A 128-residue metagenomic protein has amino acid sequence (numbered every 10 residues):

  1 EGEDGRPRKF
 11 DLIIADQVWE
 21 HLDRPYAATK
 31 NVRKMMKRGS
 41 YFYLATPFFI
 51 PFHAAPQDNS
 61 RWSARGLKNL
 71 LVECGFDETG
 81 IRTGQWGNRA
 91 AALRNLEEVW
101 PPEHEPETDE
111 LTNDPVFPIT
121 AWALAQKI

Functional and structural regions predicted by a protein language model:
E1-H53, R65-K68, A125-Q126: Conserved SAM-binding loop
K9, E73-E78, K127-I128: A general secondary-structure boundary signal
H21, P25, S60, D114-P118: Aromatic-acidic/polar surface patches that form glycan- and anion
Y41-F42, L70-C74, R89, P106-E110: Short, surface-exposed, polar/charged, turn-prone segments marking secondary-structure boundaries
A54-D58: Short, solvent-exposed loop/turn segments at secondary-structure boundaries
N59-G75: Short alpha-helix
F76-G87: Conserved S-adenosyl-L-methionine
Q85-I128: A C-terminal cap/extension of S-adenosyl-L-methionine-dependent methyltransferases that defines the acceptor-substrate
